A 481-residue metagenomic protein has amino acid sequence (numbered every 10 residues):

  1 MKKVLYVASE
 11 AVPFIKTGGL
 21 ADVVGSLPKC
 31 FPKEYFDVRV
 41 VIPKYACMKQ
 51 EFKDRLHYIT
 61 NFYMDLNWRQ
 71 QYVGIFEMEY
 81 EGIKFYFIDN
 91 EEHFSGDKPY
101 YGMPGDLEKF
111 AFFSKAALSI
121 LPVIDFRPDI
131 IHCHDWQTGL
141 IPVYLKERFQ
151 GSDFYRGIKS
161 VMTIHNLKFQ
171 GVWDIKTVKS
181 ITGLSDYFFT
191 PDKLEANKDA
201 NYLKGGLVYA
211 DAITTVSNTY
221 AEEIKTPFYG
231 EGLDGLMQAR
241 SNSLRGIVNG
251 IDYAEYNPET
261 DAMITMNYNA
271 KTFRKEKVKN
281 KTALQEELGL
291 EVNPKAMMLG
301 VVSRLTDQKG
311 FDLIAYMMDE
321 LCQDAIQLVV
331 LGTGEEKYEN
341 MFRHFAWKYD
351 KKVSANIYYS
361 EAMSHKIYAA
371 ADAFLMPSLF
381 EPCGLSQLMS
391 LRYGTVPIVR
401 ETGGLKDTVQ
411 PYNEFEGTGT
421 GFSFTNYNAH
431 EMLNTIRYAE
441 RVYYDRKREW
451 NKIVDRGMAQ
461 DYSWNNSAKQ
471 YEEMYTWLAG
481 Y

Functional and structural regions predicted by a protein language model:
M1-Y481: Catalytic cores of nucleotide-sugar-dependent glycosyltransferases that transfer UDP/GDP/TDP-activated
